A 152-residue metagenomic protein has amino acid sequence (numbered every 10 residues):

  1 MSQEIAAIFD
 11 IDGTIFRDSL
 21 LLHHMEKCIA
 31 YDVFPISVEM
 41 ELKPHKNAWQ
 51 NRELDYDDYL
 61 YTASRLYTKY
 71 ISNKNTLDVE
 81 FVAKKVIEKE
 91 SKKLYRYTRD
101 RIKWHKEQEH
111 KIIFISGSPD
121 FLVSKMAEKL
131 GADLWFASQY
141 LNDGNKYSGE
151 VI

Functional and structural regions predicted by a protein language model:
S2-I5, F81-V82, I87-I152: C-terminal cap/substrate-recognition subdomain and adjoining C-terminal extension of metal-dependent phosphatase-like
Q3-L21: Asp-based phosphoryl-transfer active-site loop
D10-I11, L66, W135, K146: Residue-level signal for pocket-adjacent positions within structured domains
I11, K69, I113: Short, flexible active-site loop motifs that bind/organize anionic cofactors or intermediates
L20-L21, V33-W104: A metal-dependent, Asp-based hydrolase signature
L21-H23, A127: Single-residue recognition of alpha-helix boundary sites
H24-Y31: Short, surface-exposed, low-complexity cationic segments
